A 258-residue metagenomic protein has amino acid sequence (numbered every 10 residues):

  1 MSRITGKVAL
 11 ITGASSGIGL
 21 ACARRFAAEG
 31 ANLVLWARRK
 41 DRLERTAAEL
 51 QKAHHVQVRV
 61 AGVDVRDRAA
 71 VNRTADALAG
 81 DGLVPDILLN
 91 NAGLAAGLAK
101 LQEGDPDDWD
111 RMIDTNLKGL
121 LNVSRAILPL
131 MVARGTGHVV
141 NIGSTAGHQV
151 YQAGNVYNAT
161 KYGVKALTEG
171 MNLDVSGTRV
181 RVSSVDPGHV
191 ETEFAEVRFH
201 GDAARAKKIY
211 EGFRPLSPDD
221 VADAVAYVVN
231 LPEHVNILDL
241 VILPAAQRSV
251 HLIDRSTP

Functional and structural regions predicted by a protein language model:
V8, S15-S16: Conserved glycine-rich cofactor-binding loop
A31-R45: Conserved glycine-rich Rossmann-like NAD(P)H-binding loop of the short-chain dehydrogenase/reductase
D41, G62-T74, P106: The beta1-alpha1 cofactor-binding region of Rossmann-like NAD(H)/NADP(H)-dependent oxidoreductases
A99-L101, D105-I113: Substrate-binding pocket helix/loop in short-chain dehydrogenase/reductase
S124, T160: Active-site helix of classical SDR
S144: Residue(s) in the substrate-gating loop at a strand-loop-helix junction that position the organic substrate next
S184-G188, T192, A204-V250: C-terminal helical subdomain
